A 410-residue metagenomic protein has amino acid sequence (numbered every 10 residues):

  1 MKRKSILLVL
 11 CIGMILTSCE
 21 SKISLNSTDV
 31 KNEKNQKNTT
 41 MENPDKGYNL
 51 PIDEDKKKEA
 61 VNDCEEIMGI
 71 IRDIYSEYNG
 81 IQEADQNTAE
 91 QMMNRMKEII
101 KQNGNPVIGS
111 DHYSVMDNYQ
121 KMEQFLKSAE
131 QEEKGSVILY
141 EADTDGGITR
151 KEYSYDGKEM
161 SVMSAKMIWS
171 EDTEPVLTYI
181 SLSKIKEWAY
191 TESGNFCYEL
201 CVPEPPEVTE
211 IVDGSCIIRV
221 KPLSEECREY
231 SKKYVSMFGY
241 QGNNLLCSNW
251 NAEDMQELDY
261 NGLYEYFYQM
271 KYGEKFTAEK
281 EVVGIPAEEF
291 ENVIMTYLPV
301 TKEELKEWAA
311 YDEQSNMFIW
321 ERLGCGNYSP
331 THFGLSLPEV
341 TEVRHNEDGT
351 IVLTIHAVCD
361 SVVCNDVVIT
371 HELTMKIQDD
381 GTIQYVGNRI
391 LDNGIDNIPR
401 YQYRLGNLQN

Functional and structural regions predicted by a protein language model:
M1-S5: Positively charged n-region of N-terminal signal peptides that target proteins for export
I15-S18: C-terminal motif of bacterial Sec signal peptides marking the signal peptidase cleavage site
E20-K22: Bacterial signal peptide processing site
N26-N410: Mature, Sec-exported extracytoplasmic domains of Gram-positive
